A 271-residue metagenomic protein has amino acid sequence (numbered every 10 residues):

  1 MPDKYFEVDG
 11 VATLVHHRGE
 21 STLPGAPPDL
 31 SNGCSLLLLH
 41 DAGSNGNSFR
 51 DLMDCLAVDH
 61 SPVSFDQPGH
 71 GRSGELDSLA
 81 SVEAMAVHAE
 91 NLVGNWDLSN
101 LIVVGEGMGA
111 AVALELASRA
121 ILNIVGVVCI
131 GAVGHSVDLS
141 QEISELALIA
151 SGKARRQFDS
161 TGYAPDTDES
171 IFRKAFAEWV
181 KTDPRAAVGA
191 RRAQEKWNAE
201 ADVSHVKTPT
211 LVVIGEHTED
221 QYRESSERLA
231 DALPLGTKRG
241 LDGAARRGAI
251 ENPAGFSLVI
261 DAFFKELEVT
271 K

Functional and structural regions predicted by a protein language model:
V11-G74: Conserved HGGG/HGGXW glycine-rich cap/lid loop of the alpha/beta-hydrolase fold
D66, I102, V125-V128: Residue in the alpha/beta-hydrolase core beta-strand immediately N-terminal to the catalytic nucleophile
E83-N100: Conserved acidic catalytic loop of the alpha/beta-hydrolase fold
G105, G109, A113: Gly/Ala-rich beta-loop-alpha elbow adjacent to hydrolase catalytic centers
L114-K153: Flexible "cap/lid" loop of the alpha/beta hydrolase fold
D138, S151-H205: Conserved alpha/beta-hydrolase catalytic His-Asp/Glu region
R192-A232, G240: Conserved serine/cysteine hydrolase catalytic core
G236-K271: Catalytic active-site module of serine/aspartate enzymes centered on a nucleophile-bearing elbow/loop
